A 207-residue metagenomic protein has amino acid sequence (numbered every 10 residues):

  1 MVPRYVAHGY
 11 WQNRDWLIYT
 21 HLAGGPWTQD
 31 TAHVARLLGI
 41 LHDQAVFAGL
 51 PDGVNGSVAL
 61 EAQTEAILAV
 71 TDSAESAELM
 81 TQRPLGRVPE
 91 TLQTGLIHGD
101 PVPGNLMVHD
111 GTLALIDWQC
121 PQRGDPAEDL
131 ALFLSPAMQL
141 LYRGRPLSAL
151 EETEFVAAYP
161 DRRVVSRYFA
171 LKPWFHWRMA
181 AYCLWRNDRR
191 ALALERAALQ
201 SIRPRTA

Functional and structural regions predicted by a protein language model:
M1-V2, P89-E90, R162: Short secondary-structure junctions
M1-V54: ATP-binding pocket architecture of kinase catalytic cores
G9, H42-G49, A137, L141 (+2 more regions): A general structural signal marking secondary-structure boundaries and capping sites
V46-G99, P103, H109: An alpha-helical support segment within catalytic cores of ATP-dependent transferases
G104-A131: Catalytic activation segment of kinase domains across protein kinase-like and atypical kinase folds
L130-R162, P173-R189: Active-site activation/catalytic loop segments of kinase-like enzymes and analogous catalytic loops in related
M179-A207: ATP/Mg2+ or Mg2+-diphosphate-binding catalytic cores that bind nucleotide phosphates or diphosphates via glycine-rich
